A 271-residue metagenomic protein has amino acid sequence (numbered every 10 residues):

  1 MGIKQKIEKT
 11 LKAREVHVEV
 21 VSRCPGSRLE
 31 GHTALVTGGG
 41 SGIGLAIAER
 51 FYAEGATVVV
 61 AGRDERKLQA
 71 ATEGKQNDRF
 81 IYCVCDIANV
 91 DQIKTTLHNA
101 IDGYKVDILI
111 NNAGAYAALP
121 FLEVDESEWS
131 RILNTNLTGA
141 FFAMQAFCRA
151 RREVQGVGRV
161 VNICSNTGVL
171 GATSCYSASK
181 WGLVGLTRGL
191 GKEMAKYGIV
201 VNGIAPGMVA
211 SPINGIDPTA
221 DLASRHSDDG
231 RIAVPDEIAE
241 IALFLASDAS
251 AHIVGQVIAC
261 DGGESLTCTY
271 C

Functional and structural regions predicted by a protein language model:
K4-C24, V254-C271: Short C-terminal tail/terminal secondary-structure segment of NAD(P)H-dependent dehydrogenase/reductase domains
H32, K105-D107, R151-C164, K196-I199 (+1 more regions): Active-site loop of short-chain dehydrogenase/reductase
T33, G40-G42: Conserved glycine-rich cofactor-binding loop
P120-F121, E128-S130, A223: Substrate-binding pocket helix/loop in short-chain dehydrogenase/reductase
M144, S179, T187: Active-site helix of classical SDR
R149, K192-K196, A251: Alpha-helical segment proximal to the catalytic Tyr-Lys
I232-C260, S265-L266: C-terminal substrate-recognition "lid" of short-chain dehydrogenase/reductases
